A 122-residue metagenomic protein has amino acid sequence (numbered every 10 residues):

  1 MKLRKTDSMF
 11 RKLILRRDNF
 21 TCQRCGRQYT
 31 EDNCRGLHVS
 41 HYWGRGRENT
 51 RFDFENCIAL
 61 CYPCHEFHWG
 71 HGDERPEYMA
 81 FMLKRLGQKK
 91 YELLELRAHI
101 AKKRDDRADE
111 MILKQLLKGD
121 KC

Functional and structural regions predicted by a protein language model:
M1-F10, K118-C122: Arg/Lys-rich, low-complexity, intrinsically disordered N-terminal tails that contact nucleic acids
K2, I14, N49-F52: Residue-level "hotspot" positions that anchor or transmit function at local structural transition points
T6-H38, C61-P63: Short cysteine-rich loop/turn motifs with clustered Cys
G26-T30, C57-L83: Short Cys/His-centered divalent metal-binding micro-motifs
D32-Y42, H71-E74: Short Cys/His-rich "knuckle" micro-motifs
Y42-R45, R97-H99: Short linear capping/connector segments at secondary-structure termini
W43-N56: Short linker/helix segments within small regulatory modules
G72-C122: A detector for short metal-coordination/catalytic motifs
